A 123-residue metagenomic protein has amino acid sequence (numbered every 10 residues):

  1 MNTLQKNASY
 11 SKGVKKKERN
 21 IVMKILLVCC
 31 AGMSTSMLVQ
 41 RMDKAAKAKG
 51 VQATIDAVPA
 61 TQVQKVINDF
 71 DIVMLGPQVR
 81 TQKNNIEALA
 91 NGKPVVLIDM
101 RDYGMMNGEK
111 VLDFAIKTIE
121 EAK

Functional and structural regions predicted by a protein language model:
T3-Q5, T35-V39, T118: A residue-level marker of the well-folded mature domains of exported/periplasmic proteins
T3-V22: Short, Lys/Arg-enriched N-terminal segments with co-localized hydrophobic residues within the first ~10-30 amino acids
K24-A60: Conserved active-site segments centered on acidic
I25, P94-K123: Ser/Thr/Gly-rich flexible loops in soluble cytosolic domains mediating phosphotransfer, phosphorylation
T61-V63, Q82: Short acidic active-site motifs
N68-D69: Alpha-helix C-terminal capping/helix-to-coil transition sites in glycosyltransferase folds
I72-N84: N-terminal glycine-rich "phosphate-gripper" loop used for MgATP/nucleotide binding and carboxylate activation
A90-N91: Short, structured coil segments at secondary-structure junctions
